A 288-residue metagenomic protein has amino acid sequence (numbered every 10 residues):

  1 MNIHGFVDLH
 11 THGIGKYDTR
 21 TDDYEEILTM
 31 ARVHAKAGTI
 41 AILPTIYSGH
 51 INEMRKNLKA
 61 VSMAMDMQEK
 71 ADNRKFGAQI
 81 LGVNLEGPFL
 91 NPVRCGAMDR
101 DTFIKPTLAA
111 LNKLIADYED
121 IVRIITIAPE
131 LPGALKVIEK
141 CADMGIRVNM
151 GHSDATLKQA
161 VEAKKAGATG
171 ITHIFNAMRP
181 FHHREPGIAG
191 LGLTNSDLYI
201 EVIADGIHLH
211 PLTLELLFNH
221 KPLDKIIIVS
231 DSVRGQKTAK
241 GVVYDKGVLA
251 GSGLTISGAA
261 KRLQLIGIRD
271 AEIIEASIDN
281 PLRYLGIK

Functional and structural regions predicted by a protein language model:
M1-L28, R32: Replace "His-x-His-based motif
H4, V33-L43, A60, N91-E119 (+3 more regions): Active-site gating loops and adjacent loop-to-helix segments of metal-dependent hydrolytic enzymes
T11-I14, L28-A60, A78-N91, Y118-E130 (+5 more regions): Divalent metal-dependent hydrolysis catalytic cores, especially in the metallo-beta-lactamase
G13-E25, I46, A97-I104, R147-G151: Active-site mouth loops of central-metabolism enzymes
R20, N112, A116-Q236: Active-site core of metal-dependent hydrolases
T21-Y24, L28, S48-I51, R55 (+10 more regions): Electropositive phosphate-/nucleotide-binding environments in soluble metabolic enzymes
L58-Q68, K75-E86, V93-A155: Metal-dependent enolase-superfamily TIM-barrel catalytic cores that perform enediolate-based chemistry
L191-I200, N219-K288: His/Asp/Glu-enriched, well-ordered alpha-helical/loop segment that forms or immediately abuts the divalent-metal
